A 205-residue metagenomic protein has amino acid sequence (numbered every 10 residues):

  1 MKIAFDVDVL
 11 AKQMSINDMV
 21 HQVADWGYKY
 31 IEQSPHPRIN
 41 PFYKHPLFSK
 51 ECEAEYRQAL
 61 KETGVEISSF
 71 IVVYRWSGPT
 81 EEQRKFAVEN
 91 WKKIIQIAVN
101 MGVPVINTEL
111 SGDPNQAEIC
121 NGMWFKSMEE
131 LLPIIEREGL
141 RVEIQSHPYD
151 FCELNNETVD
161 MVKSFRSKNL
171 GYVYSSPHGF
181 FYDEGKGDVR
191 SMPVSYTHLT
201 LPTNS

Functional and structural regions predicted by a protein language model:
M1-V103, E129, S167, G171 (+1 more regions): N-terminal pre-domain/capping segments
K2-D8, D18, F70, E129-L199 (+1 more regions): Acidic/histidine-rich catalytic cores of soluble enzymes
V9-A11, P35-P37, V73-W76, L110-P114 (+2 more regions): Active-site-proximal loop/turn and secondary-structure-junction residues that shape catalytic pockets, frequently
K44-C52, E82-N90, Q116-K126, Y149-E153 (+2 more regions): Alpha-helix N-cap and loop-to-helix initiation/capping positions
L60, A117-E118, I135: Short secondary-structure boundary micro-motifs
T63, T80, T108, T158 (+1 more regions): Residue-identity detector for threonine
I94-M101, E109, I134, E138: Mid-sequence acidic-hydrophobic segments that form the walls of catalytic/ligand-binding cavities or oligomerization
M101-A117, I144-H147: Active-site groove signature of glycoside hydrolases
